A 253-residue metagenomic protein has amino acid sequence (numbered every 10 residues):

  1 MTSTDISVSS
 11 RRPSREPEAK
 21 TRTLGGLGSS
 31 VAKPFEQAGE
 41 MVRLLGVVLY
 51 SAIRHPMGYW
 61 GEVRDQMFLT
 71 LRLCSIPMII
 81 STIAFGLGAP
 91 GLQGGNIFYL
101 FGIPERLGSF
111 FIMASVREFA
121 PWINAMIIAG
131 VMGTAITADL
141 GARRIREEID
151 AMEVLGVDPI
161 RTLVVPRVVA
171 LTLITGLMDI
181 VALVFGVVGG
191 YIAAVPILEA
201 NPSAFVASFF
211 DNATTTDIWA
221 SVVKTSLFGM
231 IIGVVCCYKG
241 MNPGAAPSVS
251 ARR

Functional and structural regions predicted by a protein language model:
M1-E16: Short, intrinsically disordered terminal tails adjacent to the first/last structured region
E16-V63, K239, P243-G244: Short, membrane-interfacial amphipathic segments enriched in basic
L45, R54-H55, Q66-P90, L173-I174 (+6 more regions): Hydrophobic alpha-helical transmembrane segments of small proteolipidic membrane proteins, enriched in energy-coupled
G58, Q66-I123: Active-site cofactor/substrate anionic-group-binding motifs, chiefly glycine- and Lys/Arg-rich phosphate-binding loops
L71, S75, I79, F119 (+3 more regions): Selective transmembrane-helix segments that form parts of the transport pathway or gating/packing helices in multipass
L92-V116, V181-S226, M230, V234-R253: Membrane-interfacial helix-loop-helix connectors in multipass membrane proteins
L107-D150, V235: Hydrophobic alpha-helical transmembrane segments of multi-pass membrane transport proteins
L140-V165, P247-R252: Short cytoplasmic-facing helical segments at TM-TM junctions of multi-pass membrane proteins
